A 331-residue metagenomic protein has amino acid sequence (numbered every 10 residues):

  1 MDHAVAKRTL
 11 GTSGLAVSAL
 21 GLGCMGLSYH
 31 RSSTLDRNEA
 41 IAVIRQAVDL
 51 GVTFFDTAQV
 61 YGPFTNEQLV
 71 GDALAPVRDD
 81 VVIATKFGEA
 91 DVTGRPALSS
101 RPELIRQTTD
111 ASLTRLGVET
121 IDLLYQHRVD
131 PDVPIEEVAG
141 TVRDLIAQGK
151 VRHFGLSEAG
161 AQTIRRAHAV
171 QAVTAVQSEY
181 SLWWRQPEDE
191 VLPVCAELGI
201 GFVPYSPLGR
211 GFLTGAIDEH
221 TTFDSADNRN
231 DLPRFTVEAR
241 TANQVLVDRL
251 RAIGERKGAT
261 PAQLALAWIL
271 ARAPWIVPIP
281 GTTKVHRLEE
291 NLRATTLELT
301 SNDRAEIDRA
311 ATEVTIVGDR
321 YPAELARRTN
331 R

Functional and structural regions predicted by a protein language model:
M1-V81: N-terminal binding-site loop/beta-alpha segment at the start of enzyme catalytic domains that lines or forms
A4, V129, V133-R309, V314 (+1 more regions): Beta/alpha (TIM)-barrel catalytic core signal, keyed to glycine-rich beta->alpha loops juxtaposed to Asp/Glu that bind
T12, G71-V82, T114-G117, I146 (+1 more regions): Acidic (Asp/Glu)-rich catalytic clusters
L22-C24, T57, L123-Q126, L156 (+2 more regions): Conserved beta-strand positions
G26-R31, A90-P96, R287-E290: A short acidic, helix-capping loop that chelates divalent metal ions and anchors anionic groups
S32-E39, T65, L69, P96-Q107 (+3 more regions): Alpha-helix N-cap and loop-to-helix initiation/capping positions
T34-A47, S100-R115, G160-R165: Short, acidic/polar
L113-P131: Active-site groove signature of glycoside hydrolases
